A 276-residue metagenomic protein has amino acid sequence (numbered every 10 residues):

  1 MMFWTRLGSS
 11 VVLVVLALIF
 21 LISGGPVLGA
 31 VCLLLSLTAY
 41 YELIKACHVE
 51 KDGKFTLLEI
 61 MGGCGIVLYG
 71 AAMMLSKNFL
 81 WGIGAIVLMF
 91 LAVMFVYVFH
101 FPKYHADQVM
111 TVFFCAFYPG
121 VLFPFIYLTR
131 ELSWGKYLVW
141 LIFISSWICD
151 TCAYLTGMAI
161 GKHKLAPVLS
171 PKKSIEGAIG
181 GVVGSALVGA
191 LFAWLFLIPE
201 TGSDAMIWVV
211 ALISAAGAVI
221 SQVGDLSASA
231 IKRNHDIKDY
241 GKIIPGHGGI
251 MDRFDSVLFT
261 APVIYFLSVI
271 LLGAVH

Functional and structural regions predicted by a protein language model:
M1-A215: Membrane-embedded alpha-helical bundles of polytopic integral membrane proteins
F95, W194, V223-D239: Transmembrane alpha-helical segments of integral membrane proteins
W147-M158, S221-R233: Short helical (or helix-break) motifs at transmembrane helix termini and adjacent helical loops in multi-pass membrane
S185-A186, R253, T260, V269: Hydrophobic transmembrane alpha-helices of multi-pass small-molecule transporters
V188, F192, V263-S268: Hydrophobic alpha-helical transmembrane segments that constitute the membrane-spanning cores of multi-pass membrane
A215-V223, I250-L258: Hydrophobic transmembrane alpha-helical segments of multi-pass transport and channel proteins
R233-S256: Interfacial loop-to-transmembrane junctions
F266-H276: Juxtamembrane boundary at the C-terminal end of a transmembrane helix
